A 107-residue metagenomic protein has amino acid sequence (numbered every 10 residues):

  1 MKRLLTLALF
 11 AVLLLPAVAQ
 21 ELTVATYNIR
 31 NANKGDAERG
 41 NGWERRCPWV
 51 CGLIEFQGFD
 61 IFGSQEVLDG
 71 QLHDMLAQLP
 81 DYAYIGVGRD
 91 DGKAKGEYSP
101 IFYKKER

Functional and structural regions predicted by a protein language model:
M1-E21: Bacterial Sec-dependent N-terminal signal peptides
R3-L4, C47, K105: Hydrophobic alpha-helical segments, especially transmembrane helices and their immediate juxtamembrane helical caps
V18-L79, R89-Y98: N-terminal, active-site-proximal structural segment of metallo-dependent hydrolase catalytic domains
Y98-R107: A well-ordered secondary-structure block
